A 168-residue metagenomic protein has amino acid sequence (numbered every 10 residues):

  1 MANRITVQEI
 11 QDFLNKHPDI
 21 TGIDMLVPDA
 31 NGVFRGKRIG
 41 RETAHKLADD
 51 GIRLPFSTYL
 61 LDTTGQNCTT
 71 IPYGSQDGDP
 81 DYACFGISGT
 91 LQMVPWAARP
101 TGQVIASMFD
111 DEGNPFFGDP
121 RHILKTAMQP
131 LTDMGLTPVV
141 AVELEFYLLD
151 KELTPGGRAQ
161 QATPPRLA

Functional and structural regions predicted by a protein language model:
M1-A168: ATP/Mg2+-dependent ligation/transfer catalytic cores
